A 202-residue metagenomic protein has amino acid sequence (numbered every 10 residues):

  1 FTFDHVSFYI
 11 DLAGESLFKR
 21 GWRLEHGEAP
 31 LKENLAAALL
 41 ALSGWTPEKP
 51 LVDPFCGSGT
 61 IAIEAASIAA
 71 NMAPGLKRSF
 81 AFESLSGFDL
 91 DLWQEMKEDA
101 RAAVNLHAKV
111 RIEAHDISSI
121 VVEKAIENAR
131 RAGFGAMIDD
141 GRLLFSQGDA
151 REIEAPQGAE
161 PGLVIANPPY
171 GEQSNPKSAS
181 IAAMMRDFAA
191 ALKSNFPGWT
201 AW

Functional and structural regions predicted by a protein language model:
F1-L24: Non-catalytic substrate-recognition/targeting regions of SAM-dependent transferases
H5-S7, E48-L51, R111, L163 (+1 more regions): Beta-sheet entry/capping signal
E15-S16, P169-Q173: A short, flexible beta-alpha/helix-coil linker loop
R23-E28, L42: Flexible, glycine/proline-enriched loop segments at strand-loop-helix junctions that form or flank small-ligand binding
L31-E154: Conserved S-adenosyl-L-methionine
K109-R111, H115, S119-V121, E172-W202: Conserved Class I SAM-dependent methyltransferase catalytic core
A125, N167, F188: Residue-level signal for inorganic ion chemistry
R151-V164: A short acidic, Gly/Pro-enriched loop at the edge of an enzyme's catalytic core that lines a small-molecule cofactor
